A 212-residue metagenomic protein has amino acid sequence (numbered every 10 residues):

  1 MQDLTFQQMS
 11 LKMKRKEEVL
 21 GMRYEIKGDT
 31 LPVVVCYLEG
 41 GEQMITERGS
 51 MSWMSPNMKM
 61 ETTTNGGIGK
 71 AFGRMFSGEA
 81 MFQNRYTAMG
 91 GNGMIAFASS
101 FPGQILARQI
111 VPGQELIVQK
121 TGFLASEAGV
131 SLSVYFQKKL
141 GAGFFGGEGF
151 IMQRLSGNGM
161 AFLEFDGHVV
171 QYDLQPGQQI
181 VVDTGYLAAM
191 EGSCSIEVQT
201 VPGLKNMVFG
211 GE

Functional and structural regions predicted by a protein language model:
L4-E212: Composition-driven recognition of glycine/serine/threonine/acidic- and proline-rich low-complexity segments and repeats
